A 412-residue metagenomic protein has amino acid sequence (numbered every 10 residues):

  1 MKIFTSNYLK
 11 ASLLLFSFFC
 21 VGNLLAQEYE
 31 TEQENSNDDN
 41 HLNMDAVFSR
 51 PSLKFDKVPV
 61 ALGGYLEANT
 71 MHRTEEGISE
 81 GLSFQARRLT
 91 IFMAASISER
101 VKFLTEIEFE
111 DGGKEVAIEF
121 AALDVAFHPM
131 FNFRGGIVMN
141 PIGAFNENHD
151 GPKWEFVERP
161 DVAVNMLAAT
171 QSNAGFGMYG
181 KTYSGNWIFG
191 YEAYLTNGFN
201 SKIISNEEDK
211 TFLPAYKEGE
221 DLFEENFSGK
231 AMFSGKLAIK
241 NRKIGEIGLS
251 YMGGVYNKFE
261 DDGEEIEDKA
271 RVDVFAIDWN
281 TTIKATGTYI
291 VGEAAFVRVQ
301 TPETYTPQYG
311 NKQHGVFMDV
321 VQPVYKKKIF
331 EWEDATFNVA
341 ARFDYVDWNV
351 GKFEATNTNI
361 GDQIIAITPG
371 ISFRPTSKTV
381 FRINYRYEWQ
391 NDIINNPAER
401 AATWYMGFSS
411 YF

Functional and structural regions predicted by a protein language model:
M1-N37: Cleavable N-terminal export/targeting peptides
L24-E67, F412: N-terminal periplasmic/intermembrane-space "pro-region" immediately following the signal or transit peptide
E28-N37, G77-I78, A121-A126, N146 (+1 more regions): Outer-membrane beta-barrel pore domains
P51-S201, G229-F233, A238-E246, F317-P323 (+1 more regions): Outer membrane beta-barrel
N148-D150, V162-A168, I204-E208, D221-N226 (+3 more regions): Extracellular/periplasm-exposed beta-strand and loop segments of Gram-negative cell-envelope proteins, dominated by
T170, L222-M232, E267-D273, N280: Short, contiguous, pocket-lining structural segments that sit at or immediately flank catalytic/ligand-binding sites
Y191, L195-F199, D209-E218: A short, charged helix-loop
T211-E260: Loop-centered beta-sheet repeat module
